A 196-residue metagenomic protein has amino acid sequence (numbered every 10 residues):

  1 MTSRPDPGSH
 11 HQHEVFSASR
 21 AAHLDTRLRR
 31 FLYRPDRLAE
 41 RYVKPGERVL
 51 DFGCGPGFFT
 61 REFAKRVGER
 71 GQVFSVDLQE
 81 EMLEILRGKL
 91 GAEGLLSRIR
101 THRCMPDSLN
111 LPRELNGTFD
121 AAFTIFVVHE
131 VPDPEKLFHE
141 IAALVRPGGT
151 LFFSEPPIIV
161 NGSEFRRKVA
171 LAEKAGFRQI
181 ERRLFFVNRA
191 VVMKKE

Functional and structural regions predicted by a protein language model:
H13-L32: Class I SAM-dependent methyltransferase Rossmann-like catalytic core, especially the SAM/SAH-binding loop
R29-E47, E62: Conserved alpha-helix/loop element of class I SAM-dependent methyltransferases that forms part of the SAM/SAH-binding
L50, P56, R61-L109: Class I SAM-dependent methyltransferase SAM/SAH-binding core
D107-A122: A short acidic, Gly/Pro-enriched loop at the edge of an enzyme's catalytic core that lines a small-molecule cofactor
F119-P132: A short SAM/SAH-binding and catalytic strip from SAM-dependent methyltransferases
E135-P147: A short glycine-rich, Lys/Arg-flanked "PGG" loop and its adjoining helix->strand segment in the class I
G148-E155: Conserved beta-strand signature within the Rossmann-like core of class I S-adenosyl-L-methionine
L184-E196: Core SAM-dependent methyltransferase catalytic element
